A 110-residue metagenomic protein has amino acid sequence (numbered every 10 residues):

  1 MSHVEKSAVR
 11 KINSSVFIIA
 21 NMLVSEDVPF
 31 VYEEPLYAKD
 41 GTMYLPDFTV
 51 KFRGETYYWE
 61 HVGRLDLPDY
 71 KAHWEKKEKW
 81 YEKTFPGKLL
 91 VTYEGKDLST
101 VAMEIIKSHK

Functional and structural regions predicted by a protein language model:
M1-K110: Nucleic-acid endo/exonuclease domains
